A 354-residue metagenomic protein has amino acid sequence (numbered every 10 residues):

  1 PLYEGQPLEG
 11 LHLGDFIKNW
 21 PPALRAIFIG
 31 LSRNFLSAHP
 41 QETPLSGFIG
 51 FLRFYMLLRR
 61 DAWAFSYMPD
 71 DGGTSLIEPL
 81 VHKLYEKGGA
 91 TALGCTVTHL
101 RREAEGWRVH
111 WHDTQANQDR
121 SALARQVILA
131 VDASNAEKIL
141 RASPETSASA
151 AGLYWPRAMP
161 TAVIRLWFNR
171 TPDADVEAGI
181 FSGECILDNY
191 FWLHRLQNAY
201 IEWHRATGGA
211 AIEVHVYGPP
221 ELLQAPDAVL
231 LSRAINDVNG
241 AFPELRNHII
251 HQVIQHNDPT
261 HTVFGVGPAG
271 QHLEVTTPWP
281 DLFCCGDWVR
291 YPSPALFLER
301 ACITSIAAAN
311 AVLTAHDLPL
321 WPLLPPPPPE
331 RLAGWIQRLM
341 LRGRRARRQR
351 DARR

Functional and structural regions predicted by a protein language model:
P1-R53: Rossmann-like flavin
L2-E4, W63-P69, A151-G152, P219-A225 (+1 more regions): Active-site rim elements
Q6, G10, R25, P69 (+5 more regions): Generic structural signal for well-ordered, non-membrane alpha-helical segments in soluble metabolic enzymes
H12-F16, L31, S75-K83, R233-G240 (+1 more regions): Amphipathic alpha-helical segments that form well-ordered structural scaffolds and often line/cohere around active
F51-Q126: Helical element adjacent to the flavin cofactor pocket in flavoenzyme catalytic cores
P69, S75-H82, T96-T98, D113 (+6 more regions): Residues forming the flavin
L93-L223, A228, S232, N236-F242: Mid-domain catalytic core of redox enzymes that form a hydrophobic substrate pocket/lid adjacent to a catalytic redox
D173-R354: Conserved flavin/dinucleotide-binding core of flavoenzymes
